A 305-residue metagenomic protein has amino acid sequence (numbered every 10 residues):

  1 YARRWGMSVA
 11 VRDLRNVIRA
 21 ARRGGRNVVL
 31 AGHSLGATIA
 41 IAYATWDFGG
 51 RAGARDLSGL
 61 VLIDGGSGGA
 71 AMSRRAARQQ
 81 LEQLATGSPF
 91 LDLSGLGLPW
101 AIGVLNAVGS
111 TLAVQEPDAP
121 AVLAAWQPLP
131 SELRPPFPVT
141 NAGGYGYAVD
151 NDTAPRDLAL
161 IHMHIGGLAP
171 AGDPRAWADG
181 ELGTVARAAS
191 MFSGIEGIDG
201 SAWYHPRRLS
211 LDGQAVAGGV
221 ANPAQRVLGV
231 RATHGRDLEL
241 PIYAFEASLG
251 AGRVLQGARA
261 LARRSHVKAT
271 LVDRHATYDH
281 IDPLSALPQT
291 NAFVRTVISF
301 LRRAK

Functional and structural regions predicted by a protein language model:
Y1-R22: Alpha/beta-hydrolase active-site loop
A31-G36, A40: Gly/Ala-rich beta-loop-alpha elbow adjacent to hydrolase catalytic centers
A42-D47: Active-site signature of alpha/beta-hydrolase-fold catalytic machinery across serine- and Asp/Cys-nucleophile hydrolases
G50-A71: A conserved short beta-strand
G53-R55, A232-E239, A262-V267: Short, conserved loop/helix-junction motifs that constitute active-site signature segments in enzyme catalytic cores
A71-G250: Alpha/beta-hydrolase
L228-R231, Y243, H266-K305: Catalytic active-site module of serine/aspartate enzymes centered on a nucleophile-bearing elbow/loop
F245-H275: Conserved loop-alpha-helix segment in the C-terminal half of the alpha/beta-hydrolase fold that carries the catalytic
